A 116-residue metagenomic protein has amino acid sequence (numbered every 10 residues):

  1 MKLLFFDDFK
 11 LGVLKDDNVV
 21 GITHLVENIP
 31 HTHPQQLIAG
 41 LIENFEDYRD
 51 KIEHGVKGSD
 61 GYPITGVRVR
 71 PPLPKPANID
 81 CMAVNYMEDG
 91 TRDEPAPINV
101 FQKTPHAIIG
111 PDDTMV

Functional and structural regions predicted by a protein language model:
M1-I98: N-terminal non-catalytic cap/leader segment that marks the start of a structured domain
E94-P111: Structural signature of FAD isoalloxazine-binding scaffolds in flavoprotein oxidoreductases
D113-V116: Glycine-rich, charged/polar anion/phosphate-binding loops that engage phosphate groups from diverse ligands
